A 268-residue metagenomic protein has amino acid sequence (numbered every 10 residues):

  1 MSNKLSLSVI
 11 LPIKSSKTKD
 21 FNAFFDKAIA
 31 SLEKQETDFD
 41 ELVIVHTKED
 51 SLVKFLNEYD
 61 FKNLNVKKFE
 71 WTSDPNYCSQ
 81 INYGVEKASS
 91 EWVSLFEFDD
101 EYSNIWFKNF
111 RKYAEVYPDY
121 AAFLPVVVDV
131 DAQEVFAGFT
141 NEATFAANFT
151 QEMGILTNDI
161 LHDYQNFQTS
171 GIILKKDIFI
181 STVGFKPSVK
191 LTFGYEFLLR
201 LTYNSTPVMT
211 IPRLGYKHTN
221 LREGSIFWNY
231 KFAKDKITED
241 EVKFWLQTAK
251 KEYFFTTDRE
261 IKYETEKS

Functional and structural regions predicted by a protein language model:
K27-F39: Short, acidic, metal-binding catalytic loop of nucleotide-sugar glycosyltransferases
F39-E49, F69-W71: Short beta-strand/loop segment that forms part of the nucleotide-sugar
W71-A88: Glycine-rich, basic loop-to-helix element that forms the pyrophosphate-binding segment of sugar-nucleotide handling
P75, V135-T140, S188-K190, Y203-K243: Nucleotide-sugar-dependent glycosyltransferase catalytic core
V93: Short aromatic/hydrophobic "clamp" motif used to bind/position activated sugar donors
I105-N141: Conserved donor NDP-sugar-binding/catalytic core segment of glycosyltransferases
N141-Y164: Short, flexible, basic/aromatic active-site loop/helix in glycosyltransferases
K190-F197: Acidic donor-binding loop at a coil-to-helix junction in glycosyltransferase catalytic cores that engages
